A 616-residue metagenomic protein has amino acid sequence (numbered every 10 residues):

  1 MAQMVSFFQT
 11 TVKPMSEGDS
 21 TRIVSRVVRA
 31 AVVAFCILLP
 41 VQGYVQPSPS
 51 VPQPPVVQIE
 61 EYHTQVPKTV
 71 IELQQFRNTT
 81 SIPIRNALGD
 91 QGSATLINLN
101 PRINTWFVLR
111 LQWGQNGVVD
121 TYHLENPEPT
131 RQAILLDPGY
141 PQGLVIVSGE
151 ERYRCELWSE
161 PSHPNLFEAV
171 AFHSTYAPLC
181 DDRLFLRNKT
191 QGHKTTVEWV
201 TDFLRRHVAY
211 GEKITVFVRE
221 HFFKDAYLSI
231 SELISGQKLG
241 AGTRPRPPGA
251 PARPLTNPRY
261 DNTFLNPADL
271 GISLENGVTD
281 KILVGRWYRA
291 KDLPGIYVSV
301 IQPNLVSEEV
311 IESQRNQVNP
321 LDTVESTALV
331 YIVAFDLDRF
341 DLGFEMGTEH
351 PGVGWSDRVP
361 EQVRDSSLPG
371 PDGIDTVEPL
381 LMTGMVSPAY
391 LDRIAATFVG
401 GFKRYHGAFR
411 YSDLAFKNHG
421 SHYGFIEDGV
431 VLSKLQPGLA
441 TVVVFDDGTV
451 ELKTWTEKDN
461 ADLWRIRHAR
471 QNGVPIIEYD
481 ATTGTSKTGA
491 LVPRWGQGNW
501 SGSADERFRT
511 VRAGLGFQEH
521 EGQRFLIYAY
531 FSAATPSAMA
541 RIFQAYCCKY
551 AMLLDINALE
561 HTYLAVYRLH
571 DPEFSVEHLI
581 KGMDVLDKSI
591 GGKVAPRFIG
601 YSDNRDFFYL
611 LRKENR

Functional and structural regions predicted by a protein language model:
M15-A31: Bacterial N-terminal signal peptides that target proteins for export
A30-L39: Bacterial N-terminal signal peptides
P47-V431: Zymogen propeptides
T323-T327, S433-Q436, E506-R509, I599-S602: A short catalytic or substrate-binding loop motif that flags glycine-/basic-rich loops and adjacent residues that bind
I332-A334, T441, G514, F607: Conserved hydrophobic/aromatic beta-strand scaffold that supports enzyme active sites
M346-S532, P536-Q544: Aspartyl protease catalytic domain
I477-Y479, S486-A490, W500-R616: Extended C-terminal subregions enriched in glycine
